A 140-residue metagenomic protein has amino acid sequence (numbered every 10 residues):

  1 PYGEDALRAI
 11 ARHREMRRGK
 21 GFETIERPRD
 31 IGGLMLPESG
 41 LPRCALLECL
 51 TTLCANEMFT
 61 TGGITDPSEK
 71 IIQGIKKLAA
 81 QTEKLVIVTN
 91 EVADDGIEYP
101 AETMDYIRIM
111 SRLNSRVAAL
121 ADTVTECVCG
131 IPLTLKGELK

Functional and structural regions predicted by a protein language model:
P1-S39: Conserved P-loop
A11-E15, A45-F59, A93: Short, basic/glycine-rich phosphate-binding loops at helix/coil junctions that contact nucleotide phosphates
E15-K20, L46-E48, P67-E69, R108-S111: Short, surface-exposed linear patches
G19-K20, L41, Q81, L120: Structured helix-beta-strand junction loops
P28-P42, K70-E83: Short amphipathic alpha-helices and their capping/turn segments at secondary-structure boundaries
P42-T51, E83-I87: Short coil-to-beta-strand
C54-K140: Replace "adjacent to P-loop NTPase cores in ATP/GTP-dependent enzymes" with "adjacent to NTP-binding cores
